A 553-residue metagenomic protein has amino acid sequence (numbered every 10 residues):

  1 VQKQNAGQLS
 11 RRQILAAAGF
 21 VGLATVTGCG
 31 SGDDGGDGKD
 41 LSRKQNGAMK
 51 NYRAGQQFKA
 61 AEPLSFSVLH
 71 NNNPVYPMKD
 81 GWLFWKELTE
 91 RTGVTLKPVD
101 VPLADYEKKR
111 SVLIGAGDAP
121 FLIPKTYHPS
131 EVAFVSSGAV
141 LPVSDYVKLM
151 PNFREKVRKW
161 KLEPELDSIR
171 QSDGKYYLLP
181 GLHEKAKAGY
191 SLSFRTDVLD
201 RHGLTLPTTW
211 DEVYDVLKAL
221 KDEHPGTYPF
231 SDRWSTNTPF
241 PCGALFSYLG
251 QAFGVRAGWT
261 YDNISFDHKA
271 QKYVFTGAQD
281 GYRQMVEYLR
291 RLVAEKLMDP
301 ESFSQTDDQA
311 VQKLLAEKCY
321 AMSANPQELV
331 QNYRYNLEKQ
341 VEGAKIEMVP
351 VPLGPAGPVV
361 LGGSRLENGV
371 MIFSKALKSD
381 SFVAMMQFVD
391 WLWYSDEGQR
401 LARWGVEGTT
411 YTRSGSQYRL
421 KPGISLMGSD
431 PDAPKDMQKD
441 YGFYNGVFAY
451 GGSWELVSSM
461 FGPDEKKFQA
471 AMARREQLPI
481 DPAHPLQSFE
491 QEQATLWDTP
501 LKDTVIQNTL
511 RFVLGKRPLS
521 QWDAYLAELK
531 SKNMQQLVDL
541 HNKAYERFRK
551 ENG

Functional and structural regions predicted by a protein language model:
Q2-R11, L15-G553: Extracytoplasmic/secretory soluble proteins
